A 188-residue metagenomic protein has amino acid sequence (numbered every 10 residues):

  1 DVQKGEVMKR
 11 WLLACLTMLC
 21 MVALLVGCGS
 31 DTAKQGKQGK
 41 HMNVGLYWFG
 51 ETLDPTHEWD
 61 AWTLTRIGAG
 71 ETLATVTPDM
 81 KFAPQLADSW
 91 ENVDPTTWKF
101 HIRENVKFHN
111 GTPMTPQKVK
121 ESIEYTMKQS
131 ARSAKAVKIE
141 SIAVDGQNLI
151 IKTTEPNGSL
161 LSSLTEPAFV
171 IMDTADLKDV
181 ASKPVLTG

Functional and structural regions predicted by a protein language model:
D1-M42, K128, A175-V180: Short, low-complexity disordered leader/linker segments with a strong preference for bacterial N-terminal type II
G45-V93, E124, L186-G188: N-terminal lobe/hinge region of extracytoplasmic solute-binding protein
L46, A69, F100-I102, T153: A short glycine/threonine-centered beta-strand motif
F49-T52, M80, V106-K107, P156-S159: Solvent-exposed loop/turn segments at secondary-structure junctions within structured extracellular/periplasmic domains
A74, P78, P95, K107 (+4 more regions): Sec-exported extracytoplasmic/periplasmic mature domains
A83-L86, S133-V137: N-terminal post-signal-peptidase region of extra-cytosolic proteins
D88-Q129, I150: Aromatic- and charge-enriched surface segment that lines or borders ligand/interaction sites
E91, A134-S182, G188: Surface-exposed binding/hinge segments that line and control ligand-binding clefts or catalytic entry sites
